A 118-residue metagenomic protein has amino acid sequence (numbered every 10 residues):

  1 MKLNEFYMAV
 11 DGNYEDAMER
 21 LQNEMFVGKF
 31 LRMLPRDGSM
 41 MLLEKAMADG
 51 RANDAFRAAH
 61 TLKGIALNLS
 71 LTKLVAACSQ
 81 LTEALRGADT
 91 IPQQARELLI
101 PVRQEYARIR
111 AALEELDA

Functional and structural regions predicted by a protein language model:
M1-R57, T61-A118: Two-component system phosphorelay core
